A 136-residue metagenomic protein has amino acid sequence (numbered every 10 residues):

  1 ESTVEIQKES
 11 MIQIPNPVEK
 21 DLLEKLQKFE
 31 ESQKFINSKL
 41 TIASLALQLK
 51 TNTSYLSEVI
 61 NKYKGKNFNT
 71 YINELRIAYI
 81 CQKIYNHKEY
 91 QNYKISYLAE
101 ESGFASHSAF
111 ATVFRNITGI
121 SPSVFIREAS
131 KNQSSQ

Functional and structural regions predicted by a protein language model:
E1-N92, Y97, V113: Membrane-proximal linker segments that couple transmembrane helices to downstream signaling/catalytic modules
S2-V4, K20, T112-Q136: …primarily DNA-binding HTH/wHTH and HhH modules…
Y79-C81, Q91-Y93, A105, N116 (+1 more regions): Short, intrinsically disordered/low-complexity patches at protein termini and at juxtamembrane boundaries
H87-V124: Sequence-specific DNA-binding recognition helix
